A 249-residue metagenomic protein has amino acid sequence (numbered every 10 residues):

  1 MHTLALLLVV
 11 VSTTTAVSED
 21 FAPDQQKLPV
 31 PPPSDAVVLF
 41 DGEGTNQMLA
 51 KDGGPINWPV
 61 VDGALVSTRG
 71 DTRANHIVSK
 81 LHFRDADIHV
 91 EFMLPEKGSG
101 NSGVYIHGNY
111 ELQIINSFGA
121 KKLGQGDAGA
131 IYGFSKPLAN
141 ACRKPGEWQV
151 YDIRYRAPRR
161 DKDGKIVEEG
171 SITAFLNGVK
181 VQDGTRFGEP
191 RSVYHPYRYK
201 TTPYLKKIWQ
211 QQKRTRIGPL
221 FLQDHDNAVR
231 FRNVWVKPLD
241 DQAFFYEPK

Functional and structural regions predicted by a protein language model:
T3-T13: Sec-dependent N-terminal signal peptides
T15-K249: Carbohydrate-interacting regions of secretory-pathway proteins
